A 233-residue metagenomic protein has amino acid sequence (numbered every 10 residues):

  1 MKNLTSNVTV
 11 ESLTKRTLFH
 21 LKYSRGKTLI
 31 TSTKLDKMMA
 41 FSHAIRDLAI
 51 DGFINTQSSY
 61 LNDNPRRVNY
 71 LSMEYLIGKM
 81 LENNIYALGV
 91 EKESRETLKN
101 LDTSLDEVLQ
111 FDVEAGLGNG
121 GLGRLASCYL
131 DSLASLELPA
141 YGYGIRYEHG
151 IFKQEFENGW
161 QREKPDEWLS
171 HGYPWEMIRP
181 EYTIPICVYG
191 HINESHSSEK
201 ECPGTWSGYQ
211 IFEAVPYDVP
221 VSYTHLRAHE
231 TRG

Functional and structural regions predicted by a protein language model:
K2-D63, R67-L71, L76, L81-I85: Extended, charge-enriched "interface" segments that sit outside catalytic cores
R67-N69, D131-S132, E137-G142: Beta-sheet entry/capping signal
M80, G116-G120: N-terminal catalytic cores of NTP/NDP-binding nucleotidyl/phosphoryl-transfer enzymes
R95-E114: Residues forming anionic-ligand binding surfaces in small-molecule and nucleic-acid pockets of primarily soluble enzymes
N119, L136-P220: Extended, regular secondary-structure scaffolds
G123, C128-D131: A conserved hydrophobic secondary-structure block that centers on an alpha-helix together with its immediately flanking
T224-T231: Conserved small/polar residues in nucleotide/adenosyl-binding loops
